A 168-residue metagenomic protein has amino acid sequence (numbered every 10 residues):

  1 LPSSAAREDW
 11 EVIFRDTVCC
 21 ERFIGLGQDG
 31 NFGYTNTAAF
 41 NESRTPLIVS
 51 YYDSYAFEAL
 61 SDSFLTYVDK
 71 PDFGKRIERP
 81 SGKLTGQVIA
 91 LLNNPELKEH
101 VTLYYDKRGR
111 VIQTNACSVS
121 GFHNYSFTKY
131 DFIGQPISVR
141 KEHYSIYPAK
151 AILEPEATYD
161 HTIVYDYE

Functional and structural regions predicted by a protein language model:
L1-E168: Acidic, low-complexity segments
